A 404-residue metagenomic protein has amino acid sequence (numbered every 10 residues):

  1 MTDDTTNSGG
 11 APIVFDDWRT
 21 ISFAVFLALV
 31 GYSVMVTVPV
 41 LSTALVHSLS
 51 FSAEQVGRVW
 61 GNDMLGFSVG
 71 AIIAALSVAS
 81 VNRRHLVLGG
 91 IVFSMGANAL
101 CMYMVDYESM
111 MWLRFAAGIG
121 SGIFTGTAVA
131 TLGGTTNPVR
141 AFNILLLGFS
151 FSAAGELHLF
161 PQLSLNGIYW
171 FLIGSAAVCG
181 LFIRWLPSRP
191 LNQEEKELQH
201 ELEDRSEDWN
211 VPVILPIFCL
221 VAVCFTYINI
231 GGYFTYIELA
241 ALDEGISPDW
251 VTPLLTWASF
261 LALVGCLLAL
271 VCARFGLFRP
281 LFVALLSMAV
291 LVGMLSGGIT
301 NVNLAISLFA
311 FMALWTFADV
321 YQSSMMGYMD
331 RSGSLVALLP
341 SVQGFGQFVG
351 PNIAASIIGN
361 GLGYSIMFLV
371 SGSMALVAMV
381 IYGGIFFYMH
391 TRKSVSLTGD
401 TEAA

Functional and structural regions predicted by a protein language model:
V38-P39, I214-T256, F260-L263: Extracytoplasmic gate region of multi-pass secondary transporters
V69-V105: Conserved MFS/SLC helix-loop-helix module at the cytosolic interface between two early adjacent transmembrane helices
G70-R83, V264-L277, I358-G359: Helix-to-loop junctions at the C-terminal end of transmembrane segments in multipass secondary transporters
L113-L147: Cytoplasmic helix-loop-helix junction between adjacent transmembrane helices in 12-TM secondary transporters
I123-T136, T316-D330: Intracellular juxtamembrane helix-capping segments at the cytosolic ends of symmetry-related transmembrane helices
N143-L191: Helix-loop-helix hairpin linking two adjacent transmembrane segments in secondary transporters
G276-Q322: C-terminal transmembrane helical hairpin of 12-TM major facilitator-type secondary transporters
M329-Y364, S371: A late C-terminal transmembrane helix in Major Facilitator Superfamily
